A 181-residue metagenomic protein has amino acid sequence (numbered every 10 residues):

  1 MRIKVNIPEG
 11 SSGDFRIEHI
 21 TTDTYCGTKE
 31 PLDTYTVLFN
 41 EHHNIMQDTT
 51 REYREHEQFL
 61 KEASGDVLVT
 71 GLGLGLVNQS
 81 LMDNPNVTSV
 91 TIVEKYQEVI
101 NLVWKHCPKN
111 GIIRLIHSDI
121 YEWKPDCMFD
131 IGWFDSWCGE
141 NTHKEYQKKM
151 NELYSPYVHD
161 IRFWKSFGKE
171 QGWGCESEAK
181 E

Functional and structural regions predicted by a protein language model:
M1-L32: N-terminal auxiliary segments of SAM/dcSAM-dependent transferases
R2-S11, T50-E181: The AdoMet/dcAdoMet-binding core of the Class I SAM-like
T21-T22, H43-N44, I116: Short secondary-structure boundary micro-motifs
L32-D33, T50: N-proximal short alpha-helices
T34-E41: Short polybasic amphipathic segments
H42-T50: Surface-exposed cleft-lining segments at the edges of enzyme active sites
